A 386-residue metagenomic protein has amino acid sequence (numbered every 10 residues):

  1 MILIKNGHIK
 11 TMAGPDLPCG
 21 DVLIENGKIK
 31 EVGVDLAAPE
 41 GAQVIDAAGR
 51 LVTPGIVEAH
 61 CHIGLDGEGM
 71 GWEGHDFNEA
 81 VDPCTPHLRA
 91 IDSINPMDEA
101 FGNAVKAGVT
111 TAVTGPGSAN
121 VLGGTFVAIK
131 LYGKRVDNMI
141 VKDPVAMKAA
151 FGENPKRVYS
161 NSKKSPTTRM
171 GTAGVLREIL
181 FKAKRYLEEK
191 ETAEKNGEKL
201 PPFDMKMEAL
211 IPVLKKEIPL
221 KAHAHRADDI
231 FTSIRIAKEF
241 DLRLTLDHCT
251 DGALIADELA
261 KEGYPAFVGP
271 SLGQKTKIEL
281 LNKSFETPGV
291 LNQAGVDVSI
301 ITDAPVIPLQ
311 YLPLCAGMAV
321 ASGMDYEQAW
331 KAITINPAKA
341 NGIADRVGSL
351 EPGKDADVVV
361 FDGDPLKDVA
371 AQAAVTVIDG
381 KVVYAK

Functional and structural regions predicted by a protein language model:
I2-I4, A38-I91: Replace "His-x-His-based motif
I4-T11, E351-K386: C-terminal cap of metal-dependent C-N hydrolases
G7, V22, G27, G49 (+10 more regions): Divalent metal-coordination and catalytic microenvironments
I9-T53: Histidine-rich, glycine-flanked metal-binding segment
G67-I94, I129, R135, K148-V158 (+3 more regions): Active-site gating loops and adjacent loop-to-helix segments of metal-dependent hydrolytic enzymes
E68-G69, G74-A80, T85-H87, P219 (+4 more regions): His/Asp/Glu-enriched, well-ordered alpha-helical/loop segment that forms or immediately abuts the divalent-metal
A90, L187-S284, S299, K339-N341 (+3 more regions): Active-site core of metal-dependent hydrolases
V105-L244: Polyanionic/metal-chelating signatures
